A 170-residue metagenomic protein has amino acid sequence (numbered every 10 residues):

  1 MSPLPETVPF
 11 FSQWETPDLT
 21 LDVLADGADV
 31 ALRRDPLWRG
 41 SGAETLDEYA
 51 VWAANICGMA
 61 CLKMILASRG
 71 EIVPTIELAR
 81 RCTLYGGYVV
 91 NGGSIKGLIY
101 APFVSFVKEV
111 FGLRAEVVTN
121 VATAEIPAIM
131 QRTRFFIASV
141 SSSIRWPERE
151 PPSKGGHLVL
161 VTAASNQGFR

Functional and structural regions predicted by a protein language model:
M1-G93: Active-site-adjacent structural segments surrounding the nucleophilic cysteine of cysteine proteases and isopeptidases
L66-R170: Conserved active-site-adjacent core of cysteine acyl-enzyme catalytic domains
